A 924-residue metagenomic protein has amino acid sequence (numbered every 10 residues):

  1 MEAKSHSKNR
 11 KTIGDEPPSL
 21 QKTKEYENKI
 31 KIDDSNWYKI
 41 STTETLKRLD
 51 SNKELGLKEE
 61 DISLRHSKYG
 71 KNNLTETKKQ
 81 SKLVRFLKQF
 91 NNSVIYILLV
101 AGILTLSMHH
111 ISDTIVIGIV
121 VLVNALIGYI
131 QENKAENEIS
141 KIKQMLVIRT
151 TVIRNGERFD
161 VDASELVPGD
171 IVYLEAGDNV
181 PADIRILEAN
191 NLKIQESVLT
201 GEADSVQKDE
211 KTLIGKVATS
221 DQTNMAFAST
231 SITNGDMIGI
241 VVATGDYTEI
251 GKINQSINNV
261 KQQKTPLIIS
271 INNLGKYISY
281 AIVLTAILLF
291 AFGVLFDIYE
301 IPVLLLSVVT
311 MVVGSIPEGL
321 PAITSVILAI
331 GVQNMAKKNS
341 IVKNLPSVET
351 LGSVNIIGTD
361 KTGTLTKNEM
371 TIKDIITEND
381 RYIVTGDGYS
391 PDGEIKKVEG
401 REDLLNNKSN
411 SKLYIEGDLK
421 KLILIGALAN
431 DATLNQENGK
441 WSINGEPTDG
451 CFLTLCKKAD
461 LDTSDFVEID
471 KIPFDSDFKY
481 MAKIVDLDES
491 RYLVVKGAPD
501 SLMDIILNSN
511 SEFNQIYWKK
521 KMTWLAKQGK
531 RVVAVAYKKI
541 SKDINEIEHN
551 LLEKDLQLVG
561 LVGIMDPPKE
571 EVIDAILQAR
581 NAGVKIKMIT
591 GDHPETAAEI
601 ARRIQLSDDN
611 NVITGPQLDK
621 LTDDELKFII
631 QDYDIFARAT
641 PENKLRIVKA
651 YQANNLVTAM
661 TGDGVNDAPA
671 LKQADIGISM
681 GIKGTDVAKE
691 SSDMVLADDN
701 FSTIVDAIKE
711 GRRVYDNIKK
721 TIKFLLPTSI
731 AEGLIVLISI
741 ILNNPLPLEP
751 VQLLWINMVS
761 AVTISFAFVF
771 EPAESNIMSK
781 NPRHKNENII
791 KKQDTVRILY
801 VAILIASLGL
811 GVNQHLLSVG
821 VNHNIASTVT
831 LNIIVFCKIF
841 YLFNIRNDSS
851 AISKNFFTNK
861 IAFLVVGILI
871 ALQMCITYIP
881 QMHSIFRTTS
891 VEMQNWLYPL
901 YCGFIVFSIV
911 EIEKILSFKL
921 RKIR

Functional and structural regions predicted by a protein language model:
M1-S779, E787-I790, I803, Q814-S818 (+2 more regions): Conserved cytosolic headpiece of P-type ATPases
K785-A802, H823-V829: Membrane-water interface at loop-to-transmembrane-helix junctions
R797-L810, A871: Alpha-helical transmembrane segments of multi-pass integral membrane proteins
G809, N813-H823: Long hydrophobic segments that form regular secondary structure
V835-F836: Helicase-primase coupling helices
